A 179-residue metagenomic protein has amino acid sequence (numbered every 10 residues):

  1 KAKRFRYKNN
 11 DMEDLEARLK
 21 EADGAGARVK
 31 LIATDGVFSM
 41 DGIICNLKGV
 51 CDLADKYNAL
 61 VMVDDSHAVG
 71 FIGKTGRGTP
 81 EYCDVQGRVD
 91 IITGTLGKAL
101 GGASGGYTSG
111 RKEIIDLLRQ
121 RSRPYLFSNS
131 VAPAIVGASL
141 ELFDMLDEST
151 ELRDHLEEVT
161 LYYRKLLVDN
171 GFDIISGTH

Functional and structural regions predicted by a protein language model:
F5-V63: Active-site phosphate-binding strand-loop segment of PLP-dependent enzymes
Y7, K30, S128-N129, D173-T178: Short beta-strand
N9-N10, V69, G73-T79, C83: Conserved helicase motor core of SF1/SF2 NTP-dependent helicases
D35, D64, G106, S139 (+1 more regions): Residue-level signature of catalytic and energy-coupling elements of molecular machines, predominantly ATP/GTP-dependent
N58, G78-G97, D116, Q120: Conserved active-site segment immediately N-terminal to the catalytic lysine that forms the internal aldimine
I91-T93, G101-T150: Conserved core segment of the aminotransferase class I/II
L140-H179: Conserved PLP-dependent catalytic core of the aminotransferase class-I/II
